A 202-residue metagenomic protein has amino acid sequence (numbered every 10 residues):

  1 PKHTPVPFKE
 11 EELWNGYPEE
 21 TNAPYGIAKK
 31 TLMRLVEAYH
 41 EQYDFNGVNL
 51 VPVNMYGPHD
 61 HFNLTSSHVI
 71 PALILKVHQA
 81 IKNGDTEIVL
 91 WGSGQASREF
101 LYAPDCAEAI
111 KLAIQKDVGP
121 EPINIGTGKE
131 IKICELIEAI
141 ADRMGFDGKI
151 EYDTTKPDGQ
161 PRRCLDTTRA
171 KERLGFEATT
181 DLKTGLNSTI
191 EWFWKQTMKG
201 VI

Functional and structural regions predicted by a protein language model:
P1-Y25, H40-F45, M55-T65: Active-site "gating" loop of Rossmann-like NAD(P)-dependent oxidoreductase/epimerase domains
E20-V53, A72-G84: Active-site Tyr-X1-5-Lys
T31-R34, H68, A72, V89 (+1 more regions): Active-site phosphate/pyrophosphate-handling residues
M55-G57, V69-I70, C106: Conserved sequence/active-site signature of Rossmann-fold short-chain dehydrogenase/reductase
T65-V69, K132: Short acidic-hydrophobic sequence patches enriched in Asp/Glu that either
Q79-I202: C-terminal substrate-binding subdomain of Rossmann-fold SDR/epimerase-dehydratase oxidoreductases
